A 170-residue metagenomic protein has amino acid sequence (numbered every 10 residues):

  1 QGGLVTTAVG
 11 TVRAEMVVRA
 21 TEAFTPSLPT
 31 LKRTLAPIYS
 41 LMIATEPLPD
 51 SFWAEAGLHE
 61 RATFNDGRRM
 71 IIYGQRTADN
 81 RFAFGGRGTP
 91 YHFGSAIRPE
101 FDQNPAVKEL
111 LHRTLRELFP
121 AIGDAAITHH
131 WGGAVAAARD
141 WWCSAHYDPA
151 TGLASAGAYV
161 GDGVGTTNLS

Functional and structural regions predicted by a protein language model:
G2-G3, T11-S51, E55-A150: Active-site substrate-recognition segment that forms the wall of the catalytic cavity or substrate channel
G94-D102, S155-S170: A conserved FAD-binding loop/helix module that cradles the flavin
